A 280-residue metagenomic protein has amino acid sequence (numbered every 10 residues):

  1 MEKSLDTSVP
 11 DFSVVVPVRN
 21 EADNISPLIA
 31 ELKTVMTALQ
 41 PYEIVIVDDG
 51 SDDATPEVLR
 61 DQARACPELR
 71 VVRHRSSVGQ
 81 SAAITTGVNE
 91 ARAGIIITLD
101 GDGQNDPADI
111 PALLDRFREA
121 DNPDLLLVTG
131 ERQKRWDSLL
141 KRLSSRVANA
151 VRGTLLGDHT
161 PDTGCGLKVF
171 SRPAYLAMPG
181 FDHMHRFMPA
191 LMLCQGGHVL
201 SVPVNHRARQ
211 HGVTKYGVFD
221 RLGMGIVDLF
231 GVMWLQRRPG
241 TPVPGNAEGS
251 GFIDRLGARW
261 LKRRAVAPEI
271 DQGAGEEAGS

Functional and structural regions predicted by a protein language model:
M1-V9, G157, D182-S280: Hydrophobic helical membrane-anchoring modules
D11-S13, E43: Cell-envelope/extracellular polymer assembly enzymes that use nucleotide-activated donors
V16-A30, G50: Active-site beta-to-alpha loop of glycosyltransferases that engages the nucleotide-sugar donor
D23-P27, D53-Q62: Acidic helix N-cap motif at the loop->helix transition within catalytic regions of sugar-transfer enzymes
E31-P41: Short, acidic, metal-binding catalytic loop of nucleotide-sugar glycosyltransferases
Y42-V45, P56-E90: Conserved donor nucleotide-binding strand/loop of the catalytic core
D48-E57, G103: A conserved acidic beta->alpha catalytic loop
V72-E90, I95-T98, P107-R186, R209-V232: Acceptor/aglycone-binding surface of glycosyltransferases and processive sugar-polymer synthases
